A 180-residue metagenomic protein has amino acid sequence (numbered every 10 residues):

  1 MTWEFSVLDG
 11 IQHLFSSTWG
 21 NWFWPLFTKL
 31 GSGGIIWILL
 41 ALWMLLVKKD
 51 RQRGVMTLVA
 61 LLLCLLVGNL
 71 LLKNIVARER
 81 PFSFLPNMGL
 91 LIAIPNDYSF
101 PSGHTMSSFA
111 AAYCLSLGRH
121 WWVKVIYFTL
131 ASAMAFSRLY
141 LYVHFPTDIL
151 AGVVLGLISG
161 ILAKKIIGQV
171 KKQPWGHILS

Functional and structural regions predicted by a protein language model:
M1-I36, N69-N96, G176-S180: N-terminal transmembrane-helix/juxtamembrane module of multi-pass inner/ER membrane proteins
W19, K49-G54, R119-I126: Membrane-helix interface segments
G31, L58-V67, L71, L150 (+2 more regions): Hydrophobic, lipid-facing residues on alpha-helical transmembrane segments of integral membrane proteins
W37-K48, S108-S116: Hydrophobic, aromatic-rich transmembrane alpha-helices and their immediate juxtamembrane boundary segments
L40-V67: Interfacial segments of alpha-helical transmembrane regions
V47-K48, V76-A77, L141-F145: Short helix-capping/hinge motifs at transmembrane helix termini and TM-loop junctions
V59-I75, V125-S137: Small-polar-interrupted transmembrane alpha-helices in polytopic inner-membrane proteins
G89-S180: Membrane-embedded catalytic cores of phosphoryl/pyrophosphoryl-handling enzymes
